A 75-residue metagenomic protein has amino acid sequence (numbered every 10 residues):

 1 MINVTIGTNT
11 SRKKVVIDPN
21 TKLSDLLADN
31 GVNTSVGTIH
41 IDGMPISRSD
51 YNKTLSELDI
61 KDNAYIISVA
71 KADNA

Functional and structural regions predicted by a protein language model:
M1-T5: Short structural boundary motif marking the start of a folded domain
G7-S24: Short, contiguous acidic and Ser/Thr-rich linear segments
T8, R12, T38-E57: Short acidic beta-strand-loop surface patches of small beta-rich interaction domains
T10, I67-A75: Short, charged beta-turn/beta-strand-edge "cap" motif at the junction between a beta-strand and an adjacent loop
V15, N30, S56-L58: Residue "hotspots" at secondary-structure boundaries inside conserved domains
T21-L26, Y51-T54: Short, structural beta-strand-to-alpha-helix junction motif
V32-T34: Short proline/glycine-enriched turn/loop motifs at strand-loop junctions of beta-rich domains
K61-I66: Loop/turn positions that initiate beta-strands
